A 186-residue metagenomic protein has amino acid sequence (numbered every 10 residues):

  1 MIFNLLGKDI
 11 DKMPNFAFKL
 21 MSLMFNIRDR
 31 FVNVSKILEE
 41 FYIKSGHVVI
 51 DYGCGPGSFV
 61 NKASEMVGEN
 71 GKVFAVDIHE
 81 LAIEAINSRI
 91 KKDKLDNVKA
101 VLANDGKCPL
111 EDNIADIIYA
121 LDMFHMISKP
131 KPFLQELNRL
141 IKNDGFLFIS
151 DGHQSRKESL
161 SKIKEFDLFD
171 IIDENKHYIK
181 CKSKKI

Functional and structural regions predicted by a protein language model:
L6-G7, K19-L38: Conserved SAM-binding loop and adjacent beta-strand
S64, K131-N143: A short glycine-rich, Lys/Arg-flanked "PGG" loop and its adjoining helix->strand segment in the class I
H79: Conserved SAM/SAH-binding beta-strand->alpha-helix loop
K94-D105: Conserved SAM-binding strand-loop segment of SAM-dependent methyltransferases
G106-I118: A short acidic, Gly/Pro-enriched loop at the edge of an enzyme's catalytic core that lines a small-molecule cofactor
D116-K129: A short SAM/SAH-binding and catalytic strip from SAM-dependent methyltransferases
D144-G152: Conserved beta-strand signature within the Rossmann-like core of class I S-adenosyl-L-methionine
